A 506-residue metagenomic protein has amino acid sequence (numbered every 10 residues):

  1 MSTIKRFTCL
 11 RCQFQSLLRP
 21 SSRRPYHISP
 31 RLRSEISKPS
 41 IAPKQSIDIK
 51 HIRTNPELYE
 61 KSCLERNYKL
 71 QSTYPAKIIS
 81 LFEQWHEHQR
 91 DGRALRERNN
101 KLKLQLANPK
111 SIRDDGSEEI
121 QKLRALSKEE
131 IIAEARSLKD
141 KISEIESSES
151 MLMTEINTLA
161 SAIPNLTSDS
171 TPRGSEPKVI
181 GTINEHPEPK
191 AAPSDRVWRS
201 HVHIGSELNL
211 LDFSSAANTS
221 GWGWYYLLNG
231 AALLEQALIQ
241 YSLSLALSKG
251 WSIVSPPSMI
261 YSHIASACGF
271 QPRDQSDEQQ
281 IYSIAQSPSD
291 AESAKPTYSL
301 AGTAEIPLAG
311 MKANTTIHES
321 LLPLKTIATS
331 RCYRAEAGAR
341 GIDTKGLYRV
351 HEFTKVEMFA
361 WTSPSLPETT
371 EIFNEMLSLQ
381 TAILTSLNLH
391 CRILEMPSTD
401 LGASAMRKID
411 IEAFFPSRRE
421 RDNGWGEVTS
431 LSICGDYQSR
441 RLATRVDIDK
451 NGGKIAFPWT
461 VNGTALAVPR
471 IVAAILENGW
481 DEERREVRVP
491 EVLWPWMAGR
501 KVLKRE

Functional and structural regions predicted by a protein language model:
S2-K190: N-terminal alpha-helical targeting/anchoring segments
E87, E185-E506: TRNA-recognition modules of translation machinery and tRNA-sensing kinases, especially anticodon-binding
